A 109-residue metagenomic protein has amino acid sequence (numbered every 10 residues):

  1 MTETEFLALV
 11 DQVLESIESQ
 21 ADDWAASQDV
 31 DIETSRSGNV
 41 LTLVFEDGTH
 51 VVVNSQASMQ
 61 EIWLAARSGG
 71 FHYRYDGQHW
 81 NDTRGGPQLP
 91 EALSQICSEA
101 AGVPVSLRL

Functional and structural regions predicted by a protein language model:
M1-L109: N-terminal intrinsically disordered, cationic/polar leader segments that include organellar targeting peptides
